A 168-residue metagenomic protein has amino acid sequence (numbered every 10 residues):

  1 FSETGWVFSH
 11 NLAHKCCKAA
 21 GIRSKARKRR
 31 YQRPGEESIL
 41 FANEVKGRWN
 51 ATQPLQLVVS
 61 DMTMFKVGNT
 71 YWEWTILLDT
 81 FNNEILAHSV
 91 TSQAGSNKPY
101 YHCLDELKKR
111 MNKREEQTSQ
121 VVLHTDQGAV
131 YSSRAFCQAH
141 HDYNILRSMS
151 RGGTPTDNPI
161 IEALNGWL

Functional and structural regions predicted by a protein language model:
F1, A13, C17, V45 (+9 more regions): Mobile genetic element proteins and their domesticated derivatives, centered on retroelements and DNA transposons
F1-P54, T154: Basic, flexible linker segments flanking DNA-binding modules in nucleic acid-interacting mobile-element proteins
S9, L55, W74, S96 (+4 more regions): Hydrophobic (often cysteine-bearing) scaffold residues that line and stabilize catalytic clefts of nucleotide/cofactor
S24, L146-R147: Hydrophobic beta-strand scaffold residues
P34-E36, T125-Q127, S133-R134, R147-L168: RNase H-like two-metal-ion nuclease catalytic core shared by retroviral integrases and related mobile-element nucleases
G47-L86, Q93-A94: An active-site-proximal beta-strand-loop segment
S89-E116: Active-site beta-loop-alpha junctions of metal-dependent nucleic acid enzymes, especially the RNase H-like/DDE
N112-S132: Cysteine/selenocysteine-centered motifs that mediate thiol-based redox chemistry or coordinate metal-sulfur cofactors
